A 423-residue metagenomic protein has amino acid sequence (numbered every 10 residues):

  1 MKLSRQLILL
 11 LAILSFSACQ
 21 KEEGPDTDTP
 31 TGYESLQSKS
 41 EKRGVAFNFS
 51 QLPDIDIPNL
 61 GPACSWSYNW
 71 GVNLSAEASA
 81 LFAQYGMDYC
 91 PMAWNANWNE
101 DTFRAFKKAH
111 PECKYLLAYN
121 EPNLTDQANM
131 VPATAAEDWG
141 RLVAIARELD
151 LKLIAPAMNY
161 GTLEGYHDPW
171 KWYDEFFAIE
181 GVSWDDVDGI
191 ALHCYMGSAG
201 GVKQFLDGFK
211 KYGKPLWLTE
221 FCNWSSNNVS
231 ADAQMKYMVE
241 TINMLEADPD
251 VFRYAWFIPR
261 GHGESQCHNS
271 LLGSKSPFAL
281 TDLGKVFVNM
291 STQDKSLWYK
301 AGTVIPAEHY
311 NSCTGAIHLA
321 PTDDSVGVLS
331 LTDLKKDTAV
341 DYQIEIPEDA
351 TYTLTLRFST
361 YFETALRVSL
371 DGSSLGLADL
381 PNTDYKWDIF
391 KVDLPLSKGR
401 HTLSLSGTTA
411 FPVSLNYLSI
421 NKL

Functional and structural regions predicted by a protein language model:
K2-L9: Sec-dependent signal peptide recognition, specifically the positively charged N-region followed immediately by
F16-K39: Bacterial Sec-dependent N-terminal signal peptides
G44-C113: N-terminal carbohydrate-binding/catalytic regions of secreted carbohydrate-active enzymes
D88-C90, D248, F252, F257-E308: Aromatic-rich peripheral "rim/lid" segments of glycoside hydrolase catalytic domains that contact and position glycan
P91, N120, W172-S225, F257: Aromatic- and acid-rich polysaccharide-binding/catalytic face of secreted or lumenal carbohydrate-active enzymes
H110-P132, I154-E164, D185-C194, L218 (+1 more regions): Active-site groove signature of glycoside hydrolases
A155, G161-E164, K211-M238, F257-G273: Active-site clefts of carbohydrate-active enzymes
D294-L423: Extracytoplasmic
